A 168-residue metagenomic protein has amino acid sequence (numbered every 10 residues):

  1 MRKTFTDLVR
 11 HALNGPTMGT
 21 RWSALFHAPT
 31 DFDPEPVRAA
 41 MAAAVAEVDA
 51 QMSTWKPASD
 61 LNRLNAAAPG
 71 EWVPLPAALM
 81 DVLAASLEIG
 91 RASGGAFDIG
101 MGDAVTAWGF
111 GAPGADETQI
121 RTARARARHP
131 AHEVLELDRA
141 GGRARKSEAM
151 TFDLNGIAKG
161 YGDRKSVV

Functional and structural regions predicted by a protein language model:
M1-N155: A contiguous, well-ordered beta/alpha segment that forms the leading edge of an enzyme domain
K159: Short, conserved phosphate/pyrophosphate- and ester-handling motifs at nucleotide-, phospho-/glycolipid
G162: Short active-site segment of divalent metal-dependent hydrolases/proteases that encodes the spacing between
V167-V168: Conserved small/polar residues in nucleotide/adenosyl-binding loops
